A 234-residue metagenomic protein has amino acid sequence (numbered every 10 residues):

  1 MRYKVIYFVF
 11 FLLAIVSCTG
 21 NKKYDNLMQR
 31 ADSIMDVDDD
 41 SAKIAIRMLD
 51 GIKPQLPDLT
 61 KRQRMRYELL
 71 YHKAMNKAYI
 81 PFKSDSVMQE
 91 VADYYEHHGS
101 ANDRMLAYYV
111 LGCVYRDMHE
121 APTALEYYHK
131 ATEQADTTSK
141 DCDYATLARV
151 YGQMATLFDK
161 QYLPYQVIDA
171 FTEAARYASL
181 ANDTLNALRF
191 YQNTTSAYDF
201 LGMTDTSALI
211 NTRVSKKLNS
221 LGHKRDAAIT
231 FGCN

Functional and structural regions predicted by a protein language model:
R2, I6, C18-N234: A "functional boundary" signal
F11-C18: Hydrophobic h-region of N-terminal signal peptides that target proteins for export in Gram-negative bacteria
